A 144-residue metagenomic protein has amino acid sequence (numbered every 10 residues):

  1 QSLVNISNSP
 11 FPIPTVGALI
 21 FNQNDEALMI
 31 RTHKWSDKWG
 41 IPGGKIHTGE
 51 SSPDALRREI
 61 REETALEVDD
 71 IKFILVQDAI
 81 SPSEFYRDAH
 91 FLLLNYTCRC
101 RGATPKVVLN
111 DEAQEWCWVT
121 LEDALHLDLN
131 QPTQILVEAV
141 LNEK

Functional and structural regions predicted by a protein language model:
Q1-L19, A89: Acidic, metal-coordinating catalytic segment for phosphate/diphosphate chemistry, firing primarily on the Nudix
P10-P12, F85-L92, N110-A113: A generic structural micro-feature
I13, S36, I41, P53 (+2 more regions): Short connector loops at helix/strand junctions that flank enzyme active sites, especially segments positioning acidic
A18, F73, Y96-C98: A structural signal for short, well-ordered beta-strand segments
N22, E26-E63: Conserved Nudix-box catalytic region and its N-terminal flanking loop in Nudix hydrolases and closely related
L66-V76: A short coil-to-beta-strand element that immediately follows conserved catalytic motifs
Q77-P105, V140: Active-site-adjacent beta-strand/loop module that shapes the phosphate/pyrophosphate-binding cleft
T97, V108-A139: NUDIX/MutT-family hydrolases
